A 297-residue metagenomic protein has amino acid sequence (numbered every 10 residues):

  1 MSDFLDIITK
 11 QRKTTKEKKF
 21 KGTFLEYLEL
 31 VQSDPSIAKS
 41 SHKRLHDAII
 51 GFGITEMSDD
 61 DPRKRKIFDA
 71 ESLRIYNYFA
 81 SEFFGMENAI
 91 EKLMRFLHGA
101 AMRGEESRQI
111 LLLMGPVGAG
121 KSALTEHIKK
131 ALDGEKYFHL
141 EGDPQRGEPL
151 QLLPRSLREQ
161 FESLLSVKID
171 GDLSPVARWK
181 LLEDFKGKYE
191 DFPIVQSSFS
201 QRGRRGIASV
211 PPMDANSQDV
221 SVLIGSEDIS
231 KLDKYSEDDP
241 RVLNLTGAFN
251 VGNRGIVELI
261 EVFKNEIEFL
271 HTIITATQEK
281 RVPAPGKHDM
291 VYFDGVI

Functional and structural regions predicted by a protein language model:
M1-E56, G118: N-terminal accessory segments that target, anchor, or regulate ATP-driven/P-loop NTPase machines and associated
P35-I297: Conserved ASCE/P-loop NTPase catalytic core
